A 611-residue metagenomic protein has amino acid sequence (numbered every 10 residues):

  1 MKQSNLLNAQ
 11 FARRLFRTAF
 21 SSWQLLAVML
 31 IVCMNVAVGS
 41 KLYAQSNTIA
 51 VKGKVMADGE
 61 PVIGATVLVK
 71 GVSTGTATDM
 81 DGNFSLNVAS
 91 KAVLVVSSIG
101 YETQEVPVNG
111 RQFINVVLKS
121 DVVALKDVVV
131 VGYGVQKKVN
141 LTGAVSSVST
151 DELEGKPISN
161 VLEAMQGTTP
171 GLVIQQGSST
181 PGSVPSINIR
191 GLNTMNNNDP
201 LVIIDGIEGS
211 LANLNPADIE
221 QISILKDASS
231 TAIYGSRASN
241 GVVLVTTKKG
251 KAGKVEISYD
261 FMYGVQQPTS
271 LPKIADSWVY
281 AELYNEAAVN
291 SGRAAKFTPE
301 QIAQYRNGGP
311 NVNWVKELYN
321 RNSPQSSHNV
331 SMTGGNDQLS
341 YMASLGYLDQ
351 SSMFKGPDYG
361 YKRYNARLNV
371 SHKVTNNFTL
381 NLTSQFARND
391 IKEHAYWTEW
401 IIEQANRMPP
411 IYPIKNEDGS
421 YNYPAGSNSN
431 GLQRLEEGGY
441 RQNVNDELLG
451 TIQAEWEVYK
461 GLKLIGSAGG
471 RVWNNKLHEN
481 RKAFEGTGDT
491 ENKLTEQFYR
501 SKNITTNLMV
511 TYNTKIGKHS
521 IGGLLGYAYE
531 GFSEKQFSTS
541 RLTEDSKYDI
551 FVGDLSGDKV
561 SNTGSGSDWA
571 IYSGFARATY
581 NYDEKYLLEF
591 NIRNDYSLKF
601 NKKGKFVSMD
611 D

Functional and structural regions predicted by a protein language model:
M1-R367, T379-N381, L449-G450, D568: Short, small/polar-rich motifs associated with maturation and membrane association, primarily at protein termini
V139, T180, A252-V312, S352-E447 (+2 more regions): Surface-exposed loop/interface segments of Gram-negative outer-membrane beta-barrel transport/assembly proteins
S149-L153, S384-R388, R593-L598: Conserved short loop/turn motifs at secondary-structure junctions
I158, A252, Q325, N336-D337 (+4 more regions): Outer-membrane beta-barrel channels and translocator barrels
I219, A366-L368, G466, T506 (+4 more regions): Extended, hydrophobic alpha-helical segments in both membrane/secreted and soluble proteins
T247, Y259, D276, V330-N336 (+6 more regions): Residues on the lipid-exposed face of transmembrane beta-strands in outer-membrane beta-barrel proteins
F261, Y347-S351, L588-Y596, F600: Transmembrane beta-strand segments that form the barrel wall of outer-membrane beta-barrel proteins
K602-F606: Short glycine/threonine-rich loop-to-helix capping motif typified by GTGT followed within a few residues by an Asp-Pro
